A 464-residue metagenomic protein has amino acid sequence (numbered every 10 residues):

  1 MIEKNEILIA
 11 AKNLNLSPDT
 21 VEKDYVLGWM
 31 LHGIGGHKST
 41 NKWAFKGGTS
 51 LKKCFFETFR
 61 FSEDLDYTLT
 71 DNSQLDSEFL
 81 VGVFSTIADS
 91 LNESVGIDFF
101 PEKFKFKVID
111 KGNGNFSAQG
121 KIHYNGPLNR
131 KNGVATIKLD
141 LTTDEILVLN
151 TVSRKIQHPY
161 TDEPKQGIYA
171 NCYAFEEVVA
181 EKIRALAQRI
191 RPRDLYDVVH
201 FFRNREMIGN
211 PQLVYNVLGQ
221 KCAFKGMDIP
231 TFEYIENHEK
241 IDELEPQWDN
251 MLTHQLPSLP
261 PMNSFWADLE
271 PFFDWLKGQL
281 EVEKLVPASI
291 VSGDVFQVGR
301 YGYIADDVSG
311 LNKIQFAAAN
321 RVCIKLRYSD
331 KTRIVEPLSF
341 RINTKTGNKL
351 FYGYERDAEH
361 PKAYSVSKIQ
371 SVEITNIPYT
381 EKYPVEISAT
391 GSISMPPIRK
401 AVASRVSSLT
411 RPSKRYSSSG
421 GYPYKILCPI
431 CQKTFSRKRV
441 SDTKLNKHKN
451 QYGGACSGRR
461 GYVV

Functional and structural regions predicted by a protein language model:
M1-W43, K53-L65, L69-Y303: Structured mid-to-C-terminal alpha-helical surface segments
A135-N150, R154-Q166, S292-T410: Core beta-strand-centered patch of the WYL/Sm-like small regulatory domain
G421-Y424, Y452: Short metal-coordination and nucleic-acid-contact micro-motifs, chiefly zinc-binding Cys/His arrays
I426, N446, G454: Cys/His-enriched microdomains
C428-C431: Short cysteine-rich clusters marking metal-coordination/redox-active sites
R437-K438, Y462: Short, non-ligating residues that shape and space the ligands of small metal-coordination modules and catalytic
V440-K447: Short cysteine/histidine-rich zinc-coordinating motifs and their immediately flanking basic loops
Y452-V464: Short metal-binding segments enriched for Cys and/or His
